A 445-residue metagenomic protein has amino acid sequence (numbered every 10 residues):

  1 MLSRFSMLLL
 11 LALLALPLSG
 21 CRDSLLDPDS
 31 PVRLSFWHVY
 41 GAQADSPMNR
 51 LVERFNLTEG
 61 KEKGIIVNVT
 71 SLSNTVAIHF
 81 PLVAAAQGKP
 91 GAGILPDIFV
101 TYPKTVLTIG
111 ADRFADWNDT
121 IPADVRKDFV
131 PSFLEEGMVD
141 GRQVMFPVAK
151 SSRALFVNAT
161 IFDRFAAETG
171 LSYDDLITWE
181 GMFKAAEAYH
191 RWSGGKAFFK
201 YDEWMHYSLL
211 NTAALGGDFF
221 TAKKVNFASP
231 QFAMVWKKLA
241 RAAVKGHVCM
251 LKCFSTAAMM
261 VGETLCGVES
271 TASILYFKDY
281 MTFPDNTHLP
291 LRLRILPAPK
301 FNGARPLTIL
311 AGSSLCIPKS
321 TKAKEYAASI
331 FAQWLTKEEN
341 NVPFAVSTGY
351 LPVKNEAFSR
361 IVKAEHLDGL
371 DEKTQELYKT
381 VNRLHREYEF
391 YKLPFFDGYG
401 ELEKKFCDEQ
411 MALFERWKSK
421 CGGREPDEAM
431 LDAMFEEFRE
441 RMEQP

Functional and structural regions predicted by a protein language model:
S30-A42, G64-S71, I98, V144: Short, well-ordered beta-strand elements
K61-F129, R164-F165, L265-C266, P284-T287: Extracytoplasmic "Venus flytrap"/periplasmic binding protein-like
F99-A154, F183, P290-P299: Hinge/lid segment of periplasmic solute-binding proteins
N118-F129, S172-D174, L215-V235, R241 (+2 more regions): Short, solvent-exposed loop/beta-turn-alpha elements that line the ligand-binding surface or hinge of extracytoplasmic
R142-V148, R153, E180-V225, T264: Extracytoplasmic/periplasmic solute-binding protein
F183-E187, A222-C253, L293-A298, C407: Glycine-centered hinge/linker elements that transmit conformational signals in sensory and ligand-binding systems
V244, P284-E356: Extracytoplasmic/periplasmic substrate-recognition and gating elements
D368, K379-P445: Conserved C-terminal helix/tail region of periplasmic/extracytoplasmic solute-binding proteins
